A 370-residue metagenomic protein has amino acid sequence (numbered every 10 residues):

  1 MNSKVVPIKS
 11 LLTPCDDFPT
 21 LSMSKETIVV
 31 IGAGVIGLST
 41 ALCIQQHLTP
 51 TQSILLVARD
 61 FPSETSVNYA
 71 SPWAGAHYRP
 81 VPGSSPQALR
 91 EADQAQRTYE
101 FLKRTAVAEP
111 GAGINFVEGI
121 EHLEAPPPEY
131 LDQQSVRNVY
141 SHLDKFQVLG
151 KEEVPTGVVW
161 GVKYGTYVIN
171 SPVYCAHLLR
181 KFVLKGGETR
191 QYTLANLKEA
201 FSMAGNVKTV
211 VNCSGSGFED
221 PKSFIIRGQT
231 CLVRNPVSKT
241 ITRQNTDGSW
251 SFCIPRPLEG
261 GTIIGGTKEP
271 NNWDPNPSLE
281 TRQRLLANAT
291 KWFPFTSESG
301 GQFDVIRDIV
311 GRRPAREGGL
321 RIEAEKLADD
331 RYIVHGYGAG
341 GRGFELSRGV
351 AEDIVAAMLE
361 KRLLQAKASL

Functional and structural regions predicted by a protein language model:
N2-I28, Q46, P172, Q191: Extreme N-terminal leader/targeting segments of oxidoreductases
V29, G34, S39-C43, H47 (+6 more regions): Active-site substrate-recognition segment that forms the wall of the catalytic cavity or substrate channel
Q46-A70: Glycine-rich FAD pyrophosphate-binding loop
Y69-Q96: N-terminal glycine-rich dinucleotide-binding loop that anchors FAD/FMN and/or NAD(P) in oxidoreductases
P86-T98, V162-H177, N276-T281, E345-S347: Short beta-strand to alpha-helix junction loop
E100-G186: Flavin (FAD/FMN) cofactor-binding and adjacent substrate-gating region of FAD-dependent oxidoreductase domains
E152, H177, G301-L370: C-terminal catalytic lobe of FAD-dependent flavoproteins
E188-M203: A conserved short coil-to-beta-strand element within the FAD-binding core of flavoproteins
